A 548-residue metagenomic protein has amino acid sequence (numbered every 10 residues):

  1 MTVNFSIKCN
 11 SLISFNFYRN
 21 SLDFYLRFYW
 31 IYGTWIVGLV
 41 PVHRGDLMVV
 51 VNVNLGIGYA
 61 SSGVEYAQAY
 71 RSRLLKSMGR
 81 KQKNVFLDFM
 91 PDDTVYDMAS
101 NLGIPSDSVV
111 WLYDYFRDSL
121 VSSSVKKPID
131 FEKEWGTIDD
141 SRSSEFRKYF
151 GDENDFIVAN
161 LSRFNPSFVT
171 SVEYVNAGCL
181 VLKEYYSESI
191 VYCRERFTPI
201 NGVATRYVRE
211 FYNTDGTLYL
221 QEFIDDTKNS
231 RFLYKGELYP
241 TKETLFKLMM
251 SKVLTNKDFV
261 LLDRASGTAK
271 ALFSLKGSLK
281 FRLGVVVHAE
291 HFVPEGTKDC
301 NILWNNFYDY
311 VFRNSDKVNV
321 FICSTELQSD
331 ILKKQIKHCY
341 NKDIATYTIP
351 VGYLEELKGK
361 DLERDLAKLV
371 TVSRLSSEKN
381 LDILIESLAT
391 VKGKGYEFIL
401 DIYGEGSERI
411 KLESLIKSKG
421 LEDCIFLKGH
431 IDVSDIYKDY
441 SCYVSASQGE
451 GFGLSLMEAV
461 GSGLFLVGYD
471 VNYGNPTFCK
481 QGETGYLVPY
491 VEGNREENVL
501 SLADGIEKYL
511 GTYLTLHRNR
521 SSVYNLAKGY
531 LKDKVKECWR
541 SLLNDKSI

Functional and structural regions predicted by a protein language model:
W304-D309, R313-D343: A short, active-site helix/loop in glycosyltransferases that binds the activated sugar's phosphate group
T348, L421-H430: Active-site donor-binding acidic/aromatic loop of nucleotide-activated sugar and phosphosugar transferases involved
A367, T371-T390, Y396, S407-E413: A conserved mid-protein helix/loop that constitutes part of the nucleotide-sugar donor-binding site
H430-I431, D435-Y440, W539: Short alpha-helical donor nucleotide-sugar binding micro-motif in glycosyltransferases
Q448: Aromatic "clamp/platform" in nucleotide-sugar-dependent glycosyltransferases that forms part of the donor/acceptor
F465-Y469: Short hydrophobic beta-strand element within catalytic cores of glycosyltransferases and related nucleotide-activated
P476-E507: Change "using UDP/GDP/dTDP sugars" to "using nucleotide sugars
G511-N544: A charged, aromatic-enriched C-terminal amphipathic alpha-helix characteristic of glycosyltransferases across folds
